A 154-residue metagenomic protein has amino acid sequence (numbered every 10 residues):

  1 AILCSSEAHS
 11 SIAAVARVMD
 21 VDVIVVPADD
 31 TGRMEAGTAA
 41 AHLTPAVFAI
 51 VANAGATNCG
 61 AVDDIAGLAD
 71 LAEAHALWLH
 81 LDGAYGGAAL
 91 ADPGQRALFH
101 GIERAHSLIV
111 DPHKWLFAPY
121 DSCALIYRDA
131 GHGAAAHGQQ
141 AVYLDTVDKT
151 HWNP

Functional and structural regions predicted by a protein language model:
L3-A52, C59-G67: PLP-dependent aminotransferase-class I/II
A13-V18, A61-D64, A89-Q95, P119-S122 (+1 more regions): Short acidic, glycine/serine/threonine-rich loops at helix termini
V18-D22, A66-D70, P93-I102: A glycine- and small-aliphatic-rich helix-loop capping segment at beta-alpha/alpha-beta transitions that lines
M34, Y85-G86, A91-S107, W115: Acidic/histidine-rich catalytic neighborhood
A49-T57, W78-G86, F117: Catalytic nucleophile loop
A61-P93: Catalytic PLP-binding core of fold-type I/II PLP enzymes
H100-P154: Active-site C-terminal subdomain of aminotransferase-like
